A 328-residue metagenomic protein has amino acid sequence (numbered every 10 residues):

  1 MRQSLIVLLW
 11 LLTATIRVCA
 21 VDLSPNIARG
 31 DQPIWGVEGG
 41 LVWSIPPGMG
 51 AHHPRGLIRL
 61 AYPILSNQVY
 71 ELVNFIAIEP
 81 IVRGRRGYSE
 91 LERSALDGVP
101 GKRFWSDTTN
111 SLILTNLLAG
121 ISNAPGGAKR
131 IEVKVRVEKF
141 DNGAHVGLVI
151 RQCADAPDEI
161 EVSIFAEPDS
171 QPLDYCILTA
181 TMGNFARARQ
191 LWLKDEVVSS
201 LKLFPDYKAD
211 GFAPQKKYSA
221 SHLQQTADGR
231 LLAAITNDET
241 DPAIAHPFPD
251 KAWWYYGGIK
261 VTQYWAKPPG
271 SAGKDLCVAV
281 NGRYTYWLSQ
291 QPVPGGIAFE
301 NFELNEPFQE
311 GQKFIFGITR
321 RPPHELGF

Functional and structural regions predicted by a protein language model:
M1-S4: Positively charged n-region of N-terminal signal peptides that target proteins for export
I6-R17: Bacterial N-terminal signal peptides
A20-G98: Beta-strand-rich N-terminal accessory domains
V21-L41, P46, Q224-F328: Beta-strand-rich recognition/accessory modules
W43-P46, A51-A61, G127-E138, L231-A234 (+1 more regions): Generic recognition of long tandem-repeat/solenoid scaffolds
S89, L96-P100, S199-P242: Low-complexity, serine/threonine/proline-enriched polar segments
R93-D169: Extended, loop-rich substrate-binding clefts of extracytoplasmic carbohydrate-active enzymes
V149, P157-A209: Acidic (Asp/Glu-rich), glycine- and aromatic
